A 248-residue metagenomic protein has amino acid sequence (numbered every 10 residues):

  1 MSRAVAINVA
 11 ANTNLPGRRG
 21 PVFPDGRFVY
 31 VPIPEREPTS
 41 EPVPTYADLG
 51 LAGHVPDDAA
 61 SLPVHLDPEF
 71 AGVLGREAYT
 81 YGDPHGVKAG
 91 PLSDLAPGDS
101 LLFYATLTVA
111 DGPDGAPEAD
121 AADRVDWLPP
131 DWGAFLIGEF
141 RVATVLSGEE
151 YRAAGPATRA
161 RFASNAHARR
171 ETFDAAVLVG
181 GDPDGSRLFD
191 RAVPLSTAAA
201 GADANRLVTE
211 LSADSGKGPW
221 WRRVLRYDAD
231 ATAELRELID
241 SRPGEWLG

Functional and structural regions predicted by a protein language model:
M1-V43, L146-G248: Contiguous surface segments at macromolecular interaction interfaces
S2-A4, L92, A134-E139: Extracellular structured ligand-interaction cores
V9-T13, F70, A105-L107, R141-L146: Short, flexible loop/turn elements at secondary-structure junctions
T13, P91-L95, L128-A134, H167-R170: A general structural signal for short secondary-structure junctions and capping/turn motifs
Y46-E118: Short N-terminal edge-element motif at the start of the domain
A78, E118-A121, W132, A153-S164: Basic, glycine-/proline-tolerant helical and adjacent loop/strand elements that line or dock onto nucleic-acid
A96, L128-F135, R141-V142, S147-G155 (+1 more regions): A contiguous binding-surface segment within folded domains or other stable secondary-structure elements
L107-I137: Short, Lys/Arg- and Gly-enriched loop/turn segments at beta-strand edges
